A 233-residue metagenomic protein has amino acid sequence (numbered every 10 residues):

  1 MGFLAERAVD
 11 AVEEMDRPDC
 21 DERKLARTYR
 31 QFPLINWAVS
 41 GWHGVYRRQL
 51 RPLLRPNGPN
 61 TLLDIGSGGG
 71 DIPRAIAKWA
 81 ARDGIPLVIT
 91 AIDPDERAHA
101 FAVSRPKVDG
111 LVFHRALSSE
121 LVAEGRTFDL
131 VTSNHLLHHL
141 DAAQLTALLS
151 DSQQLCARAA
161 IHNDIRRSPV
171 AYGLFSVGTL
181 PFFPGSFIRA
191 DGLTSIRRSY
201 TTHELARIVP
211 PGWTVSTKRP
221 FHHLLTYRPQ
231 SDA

Functional and structural regions predicted by a protein language model:
M1-R30: N-terminal, positively charged/glycine-rich alpha-helical extensions of SAM-dependent methyltransferases
E22-R47: Class I SAM-dependent methyltransferase Rossmann-like catalytic core, especially the SAM/SAH-binding loop
L63, G69-D71, I76-E120: Class I SAM-dependent methyltransferase SAM/SAH-binding core
T132: A conserved beta-strand element that flanks and buttresses the S-adenosyl-L-methionine
L140-D151: A short, conserved alpha-helix within the catalytic core of class I
C156-I165: Conserved beta-strand signature within the Rossmann-like core of class I S-adenosyl-L-methionine
I165-I208: C-terminal alpha-helical "lid/dimerization" subdomain adjacent to the S-adenosyl-L-methionine
R198, T202-P229: Conserved Class I S-adenosyl-L-methionine
